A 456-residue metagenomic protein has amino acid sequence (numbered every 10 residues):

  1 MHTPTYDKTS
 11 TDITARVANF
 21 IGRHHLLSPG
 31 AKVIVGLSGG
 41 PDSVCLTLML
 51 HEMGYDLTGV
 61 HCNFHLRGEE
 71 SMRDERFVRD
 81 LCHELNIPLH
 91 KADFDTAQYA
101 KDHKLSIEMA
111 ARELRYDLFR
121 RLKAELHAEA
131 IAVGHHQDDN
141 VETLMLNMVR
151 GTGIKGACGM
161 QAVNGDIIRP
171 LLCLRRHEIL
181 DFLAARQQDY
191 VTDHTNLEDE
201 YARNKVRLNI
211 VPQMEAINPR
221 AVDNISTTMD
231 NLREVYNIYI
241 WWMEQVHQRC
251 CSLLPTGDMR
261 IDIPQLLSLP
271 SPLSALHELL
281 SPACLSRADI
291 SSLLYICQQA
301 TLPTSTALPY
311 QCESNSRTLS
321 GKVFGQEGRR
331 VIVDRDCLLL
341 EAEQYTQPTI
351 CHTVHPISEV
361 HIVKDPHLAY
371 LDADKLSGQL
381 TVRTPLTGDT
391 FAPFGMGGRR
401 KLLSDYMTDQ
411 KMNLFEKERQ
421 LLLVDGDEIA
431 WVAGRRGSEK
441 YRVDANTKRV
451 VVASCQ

Functional and structural regions predicted by a protein language model:
H2, Y6, S10-N19, R23-S38 (+8 more regions): AMP-forming adenylation/ATP pyrophosphatase catalytic core
H2-P212: Core alpha/beta nucleotide-donor-binding catalytic domains of modification enzymes
G151, R186, Q213-I217, V235 (+1 more regions): Change "in soluble alpha/beta enzymes" to "in soluble alpha/beta proteins
I154, P219, D223, I238-W241: Charged, solvent-exposed alpha-helical segments that act as regulatory interaction surfaces
L208-I225: Conserved anion/nucleotide-ligand pocket segment
